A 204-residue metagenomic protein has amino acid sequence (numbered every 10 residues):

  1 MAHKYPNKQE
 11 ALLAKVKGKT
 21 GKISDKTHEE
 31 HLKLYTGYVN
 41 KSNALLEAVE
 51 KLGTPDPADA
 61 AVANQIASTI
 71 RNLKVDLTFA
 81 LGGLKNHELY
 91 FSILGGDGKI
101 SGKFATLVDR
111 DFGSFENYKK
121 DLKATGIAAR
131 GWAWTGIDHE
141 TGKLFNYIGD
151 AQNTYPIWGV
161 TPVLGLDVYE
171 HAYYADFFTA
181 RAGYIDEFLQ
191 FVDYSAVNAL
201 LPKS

Functional and structural regions predicted by a protein language model:
M1-S204: Feature for soluble, non-membrane regions of globular proteins
